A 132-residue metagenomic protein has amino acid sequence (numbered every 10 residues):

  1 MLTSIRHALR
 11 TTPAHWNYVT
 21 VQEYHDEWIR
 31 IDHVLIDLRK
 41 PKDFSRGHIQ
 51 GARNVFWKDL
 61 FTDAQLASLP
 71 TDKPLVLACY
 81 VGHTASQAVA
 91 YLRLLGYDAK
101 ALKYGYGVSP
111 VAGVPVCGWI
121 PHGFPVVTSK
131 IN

Functional and structural regions predicted by a protein language model:
M1-H33, K42-P74, H83-N132: Rhodanese-like catalytic fold shared by cysteine-dependent sulfurtransferases and DSP/PTP-type phosphatases
L35-D37: Structural scaffold elements adjacent to functional motifs in cytosolic proteins
A78: Short, surface-exposed ligand- or partner-binding patches at beta-edge/loop junctions that are enriched in aromatics
